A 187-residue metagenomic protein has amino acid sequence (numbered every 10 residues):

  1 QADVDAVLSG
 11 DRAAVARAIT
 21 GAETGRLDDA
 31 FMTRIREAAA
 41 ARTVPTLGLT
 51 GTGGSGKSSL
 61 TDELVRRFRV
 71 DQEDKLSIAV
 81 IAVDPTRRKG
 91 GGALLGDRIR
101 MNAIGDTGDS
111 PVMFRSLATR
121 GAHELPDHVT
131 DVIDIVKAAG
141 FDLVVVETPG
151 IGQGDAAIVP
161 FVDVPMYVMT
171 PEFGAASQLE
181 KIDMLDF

Functional and structural regions predicted by a protein language model:
Q1-A13: Interdomain "pre-motor" coupling segment immediately N-terminal to P-loop NTPase/helicase cores
D3-A6, A22-V44, S55, L64-G154 (+1 more regions): Nucleotide-state-sensitive switch-loop elements of NTP-binding domains
L47-L49: Hydrophobic anchor at the beta1->P-loop junction of P-loop NTPases
L60: Hydrophobic positions on the alpha1 helix immediately C-terminal to the Walker A/P-loop
G152-D155, A175-K181: Short, glycine/polar-rich helix-capping loops at beta-to-alpha or helix-loop-helix junctions that flank or form
K181-F187: Phosphate-binding/switch region of NTP-binding enzymes
